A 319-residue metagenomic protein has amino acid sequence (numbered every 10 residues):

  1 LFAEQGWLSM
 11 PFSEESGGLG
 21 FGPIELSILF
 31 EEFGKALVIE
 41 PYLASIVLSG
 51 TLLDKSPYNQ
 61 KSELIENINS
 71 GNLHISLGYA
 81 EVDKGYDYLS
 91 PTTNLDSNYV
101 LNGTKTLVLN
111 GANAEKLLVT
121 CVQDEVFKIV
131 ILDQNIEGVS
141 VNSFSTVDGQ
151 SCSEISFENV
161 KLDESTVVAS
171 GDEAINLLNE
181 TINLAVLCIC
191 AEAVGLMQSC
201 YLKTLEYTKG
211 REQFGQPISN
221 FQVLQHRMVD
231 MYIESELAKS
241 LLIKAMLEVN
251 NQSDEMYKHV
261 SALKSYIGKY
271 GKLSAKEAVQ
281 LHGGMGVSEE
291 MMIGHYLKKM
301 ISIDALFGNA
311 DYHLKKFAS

Functional and structural regions predicted by a protein language model:
L1-L37, S56-Q60, N67, G71-N72 (+2 more regions): Alpha-helical interface subdomain recognition
F21-G22, D87-L89, N110-A114: Short glycine/proline-enriched turns and hinge-like loops at secondary-structure junctions
L29, P57, L77, V119 (+4 more regions): Residue-level signal for inorganic ion chemistry
V38-N59: N-terminal glycine-rich flavin-associated loop
Y42-S49, L73-I75, G111-E115: FAD-binding core of FAD-dependent oxidoreductases, characterized by glycine-rich FAD pyrophosphate-binding loops
G71-V82: A short, Trp-centered hydrophobic/proline-enriched beta-strand micro-motif
Y86, S90-T92, L107-V108, D133-S170: Flexible, small-/acidic-enriched active-site or ligand-binding loops
T104-V139: A short core secondary-structure module
